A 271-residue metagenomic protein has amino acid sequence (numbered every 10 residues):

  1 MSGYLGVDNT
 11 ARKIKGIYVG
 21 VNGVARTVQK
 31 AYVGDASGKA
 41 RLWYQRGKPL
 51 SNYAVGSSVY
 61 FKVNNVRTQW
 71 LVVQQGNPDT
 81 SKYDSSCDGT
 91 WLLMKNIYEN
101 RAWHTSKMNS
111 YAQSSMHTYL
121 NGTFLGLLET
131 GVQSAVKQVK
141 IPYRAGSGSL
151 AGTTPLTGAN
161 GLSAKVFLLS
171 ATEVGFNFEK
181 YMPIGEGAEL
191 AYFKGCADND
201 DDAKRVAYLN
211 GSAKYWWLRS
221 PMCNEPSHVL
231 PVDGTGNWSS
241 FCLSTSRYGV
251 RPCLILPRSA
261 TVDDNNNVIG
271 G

Functional and structural regions predicted by a protein language model:
M1-W43: Intrinsically disordered, compositionally biased repeat/linker segments
G6, D35-G271: Collagenous Gly-X-Y triple-helix signature in extracellular proteins
